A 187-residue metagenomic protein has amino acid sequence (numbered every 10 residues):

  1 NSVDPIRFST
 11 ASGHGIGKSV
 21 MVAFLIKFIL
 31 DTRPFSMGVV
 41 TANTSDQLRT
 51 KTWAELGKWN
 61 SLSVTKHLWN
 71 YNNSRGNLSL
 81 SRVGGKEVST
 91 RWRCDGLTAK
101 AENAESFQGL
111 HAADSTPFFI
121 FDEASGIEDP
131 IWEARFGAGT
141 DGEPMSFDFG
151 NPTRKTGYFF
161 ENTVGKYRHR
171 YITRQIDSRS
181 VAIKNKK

Functional and structural regions predicted by a protein language model:
N1-K187: Phosphate/NTP-binding elements of NTP-utilizing enzymes
